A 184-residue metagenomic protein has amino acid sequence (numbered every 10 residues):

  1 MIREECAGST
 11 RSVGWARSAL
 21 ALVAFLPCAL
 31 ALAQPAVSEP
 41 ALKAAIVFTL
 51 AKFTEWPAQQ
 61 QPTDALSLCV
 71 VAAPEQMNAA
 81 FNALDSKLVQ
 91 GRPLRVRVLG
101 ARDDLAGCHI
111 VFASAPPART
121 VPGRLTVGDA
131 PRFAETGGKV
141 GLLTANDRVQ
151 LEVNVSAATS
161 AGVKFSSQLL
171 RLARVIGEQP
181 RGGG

Functional and structural regions predicted by a protein language model:
I2-G184: Short hydrophobic alpha-helices and adjacent helix-cap/hinge residues
